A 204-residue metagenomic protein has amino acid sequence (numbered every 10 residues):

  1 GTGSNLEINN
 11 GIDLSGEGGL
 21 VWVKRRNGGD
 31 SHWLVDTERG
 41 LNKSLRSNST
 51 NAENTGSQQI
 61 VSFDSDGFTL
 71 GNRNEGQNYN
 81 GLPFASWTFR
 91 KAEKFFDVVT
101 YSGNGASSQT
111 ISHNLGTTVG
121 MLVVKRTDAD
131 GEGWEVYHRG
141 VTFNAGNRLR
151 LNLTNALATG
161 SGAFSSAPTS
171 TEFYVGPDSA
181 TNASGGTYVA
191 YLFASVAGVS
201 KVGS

Functional and structural regions predicted by a protein language model:
G1-S204: Surface-exposed molecular-recognition determinants
